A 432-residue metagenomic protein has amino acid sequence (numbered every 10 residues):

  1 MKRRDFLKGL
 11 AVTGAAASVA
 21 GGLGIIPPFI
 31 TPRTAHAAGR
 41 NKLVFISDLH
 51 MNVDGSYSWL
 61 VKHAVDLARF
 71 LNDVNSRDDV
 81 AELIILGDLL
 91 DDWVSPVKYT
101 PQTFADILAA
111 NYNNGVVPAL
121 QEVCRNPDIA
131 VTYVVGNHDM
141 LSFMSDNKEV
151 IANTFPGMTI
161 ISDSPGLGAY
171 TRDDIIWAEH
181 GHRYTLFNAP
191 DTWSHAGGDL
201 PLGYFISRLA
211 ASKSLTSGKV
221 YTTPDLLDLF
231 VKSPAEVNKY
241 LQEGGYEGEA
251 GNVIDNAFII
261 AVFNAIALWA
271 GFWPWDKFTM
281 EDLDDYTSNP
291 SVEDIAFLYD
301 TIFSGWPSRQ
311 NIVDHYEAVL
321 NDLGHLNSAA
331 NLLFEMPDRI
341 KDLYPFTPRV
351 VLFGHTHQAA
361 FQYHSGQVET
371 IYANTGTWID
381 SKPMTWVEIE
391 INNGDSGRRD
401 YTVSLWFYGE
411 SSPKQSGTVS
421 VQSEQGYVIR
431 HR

Functional and structural regions predicted by a protein language model:
M1, G21-K42: C-terminal segment of N-terminal export signals and the immediately downstream linker at the start of the mature
R3-R4, H50: Short, cationic motifs built from Arg/Lys/His that form the positively charged side of catalytic pockets
R4, I26-P27, A373, V387: Compositionally biased, low-complexity segments enriched in small residues
L7-P28: N-terminal export signals
A38-R432: Extended recognition/assembly regions associated with phosphoester-bond processing machinery
